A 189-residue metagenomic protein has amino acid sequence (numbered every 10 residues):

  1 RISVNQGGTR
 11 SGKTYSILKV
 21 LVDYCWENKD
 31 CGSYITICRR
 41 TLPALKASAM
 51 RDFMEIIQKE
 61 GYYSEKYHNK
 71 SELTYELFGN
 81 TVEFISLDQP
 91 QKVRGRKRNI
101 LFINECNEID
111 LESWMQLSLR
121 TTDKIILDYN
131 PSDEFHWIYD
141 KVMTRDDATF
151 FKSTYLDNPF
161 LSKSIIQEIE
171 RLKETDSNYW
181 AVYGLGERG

Functional and structural regions predicted by a protein language model:
R1-G189: Phosphate/NTP-binding elements of NTP-utilizing enzymes
